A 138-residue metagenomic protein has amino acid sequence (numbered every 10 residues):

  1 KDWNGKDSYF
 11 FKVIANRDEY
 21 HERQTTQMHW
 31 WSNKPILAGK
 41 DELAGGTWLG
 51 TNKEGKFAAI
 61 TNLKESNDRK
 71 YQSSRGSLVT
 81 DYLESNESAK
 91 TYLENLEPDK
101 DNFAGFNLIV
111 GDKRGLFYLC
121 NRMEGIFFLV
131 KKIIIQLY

Functional and structural regions predicted by a protein language model:
K1-Y138: N-terminal nucleophile
